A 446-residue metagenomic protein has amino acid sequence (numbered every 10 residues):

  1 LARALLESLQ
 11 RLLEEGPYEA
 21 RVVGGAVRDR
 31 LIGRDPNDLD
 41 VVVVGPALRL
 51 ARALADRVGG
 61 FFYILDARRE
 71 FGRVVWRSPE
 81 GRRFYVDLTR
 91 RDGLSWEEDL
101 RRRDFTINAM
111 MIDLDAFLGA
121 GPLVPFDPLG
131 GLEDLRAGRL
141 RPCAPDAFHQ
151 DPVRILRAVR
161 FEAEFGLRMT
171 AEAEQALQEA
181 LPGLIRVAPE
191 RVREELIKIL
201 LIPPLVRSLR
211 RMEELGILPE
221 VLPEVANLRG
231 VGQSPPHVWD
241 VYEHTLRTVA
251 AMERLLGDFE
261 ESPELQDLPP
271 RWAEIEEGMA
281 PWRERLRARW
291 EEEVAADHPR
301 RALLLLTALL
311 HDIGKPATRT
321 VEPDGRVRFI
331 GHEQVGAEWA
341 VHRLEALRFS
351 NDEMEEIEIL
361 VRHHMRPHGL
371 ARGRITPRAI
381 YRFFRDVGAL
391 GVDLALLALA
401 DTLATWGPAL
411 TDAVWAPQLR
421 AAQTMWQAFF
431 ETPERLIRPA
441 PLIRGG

Functional and structural regions predicted by a protein language model:
L1-G446: Catalytic cores of the polymerase beta-like nucleotidyltransferase superfamily and closely associated nucleotide
